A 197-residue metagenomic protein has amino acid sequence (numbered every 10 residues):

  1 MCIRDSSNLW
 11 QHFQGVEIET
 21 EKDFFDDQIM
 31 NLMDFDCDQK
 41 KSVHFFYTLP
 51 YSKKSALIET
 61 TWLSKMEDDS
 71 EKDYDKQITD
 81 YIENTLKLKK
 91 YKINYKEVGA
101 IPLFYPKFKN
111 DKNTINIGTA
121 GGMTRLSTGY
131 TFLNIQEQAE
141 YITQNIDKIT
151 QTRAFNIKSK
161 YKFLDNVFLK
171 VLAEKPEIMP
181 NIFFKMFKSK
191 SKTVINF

Functional and structural regions predicted by a protein language model:
R4-K89: Predominantly flavin-linked oxidoreductase catalytic cores and closely associated redox partners
D5-S6, N116-F132, P176-V194: Short, surface-exposed, charge-dense and proline/glycine-enriched linear segments
D27, D111-K112, K148-I149: Short, glycine- and charge-enriched coil/turn segments that flank and shape catalytic ligand pockets
D38-K40, W62-Y141: FAD/FMN-dependent oxidoreductases across multiple families
A56, N116-A120, S159-F163: Short acidic (Asp/Glu) and glycine-rich catalytic loops that position anionic groups and cofactors
Q136, E140-F197: Long, low-complexity C-terminal extensions of enzymes
